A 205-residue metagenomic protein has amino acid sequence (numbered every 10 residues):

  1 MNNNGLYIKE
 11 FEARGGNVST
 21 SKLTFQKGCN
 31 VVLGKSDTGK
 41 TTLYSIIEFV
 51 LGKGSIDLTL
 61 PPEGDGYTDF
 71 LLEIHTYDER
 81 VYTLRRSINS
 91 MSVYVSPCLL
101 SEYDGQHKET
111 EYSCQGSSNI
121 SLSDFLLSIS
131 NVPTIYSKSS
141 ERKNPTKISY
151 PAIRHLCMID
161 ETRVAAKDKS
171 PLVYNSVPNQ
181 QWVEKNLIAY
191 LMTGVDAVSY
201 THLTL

Functional and structural regions predicted by a protein language model:
M1-L84, V93-V95: Extreme N-terminal "head/tail" segments of very large remodeling/mechanoenzyme assemblies
N89-A197: Extended, charged alpha-helical "arm/stalk" segments used for dimerization and assembly in large NTPase-driven machines
T201-L205: Conserved small/polar residues in nucleotide/adenosyl-binding loops
